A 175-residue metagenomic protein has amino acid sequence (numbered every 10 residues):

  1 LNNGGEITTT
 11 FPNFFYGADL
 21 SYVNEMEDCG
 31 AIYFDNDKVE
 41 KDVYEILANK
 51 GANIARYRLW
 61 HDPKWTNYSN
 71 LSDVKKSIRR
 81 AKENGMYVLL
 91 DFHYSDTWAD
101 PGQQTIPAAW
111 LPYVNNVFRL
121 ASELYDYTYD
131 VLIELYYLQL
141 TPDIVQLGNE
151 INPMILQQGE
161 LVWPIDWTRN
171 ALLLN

Functional and structural regions predicted by a protein language model:
N2-A52: N-terminal carbohydrate-binding accessory modules
T10-P12, K82-E83, L138-T141: Short helix-terminating capping/connector loops at secondary-structure junctions
F14-L20, A55-Y57, V88-F92, D143-L147: Hydrophobic faces of well-ordered beta-strands that scaffold small-molecule active sites in alpha/beta enzyme cores
L20-V23, W60-D62, H93-T97, L147-N152: Active-site beta-loop-alpha junctions enriched in small/polar residues
C29-A31, P63-W65, F118-R119: Short, contiguous strand/loop micro-motifs
F34-K38, Y68, S122: Conserved phosphate-coordination/catalytic loops
V39-A109, P164-N175: Aromatic-lined substrate-binding rim segments of carbohydrate-active enzymes
S69-D73, D100-N175: Active-site cleft segment of glycoside hydrolase catalytic domains centered on the general acid/base Glu
